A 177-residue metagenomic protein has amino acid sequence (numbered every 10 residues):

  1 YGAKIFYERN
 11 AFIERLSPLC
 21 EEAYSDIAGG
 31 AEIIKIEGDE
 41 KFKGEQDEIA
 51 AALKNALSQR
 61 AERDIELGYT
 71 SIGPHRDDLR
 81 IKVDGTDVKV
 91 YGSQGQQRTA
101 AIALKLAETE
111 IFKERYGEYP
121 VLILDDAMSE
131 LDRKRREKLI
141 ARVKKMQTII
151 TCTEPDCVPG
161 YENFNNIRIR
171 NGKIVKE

Functional and structural regions predicted by a protein language model:
Y1-V121, E130, K134, K138-A141 (+3 more regions): Conserved NTPase motor "head" modules and their coupling/switch loops across ABC/AAA+ ATPases, GTPases, and GHKL ATPases
D125-A127: Walker B catalytic acidic pair
C152: Short beta-strand/turn micro-motifs composed of small residues that flank or help shape donor/cofactor-binding pockets
N166-I167: Conserved short hydrophobic beta-strand within the ABC ATPase nucleotide-binding domain
R170: A cytosolic small-molecule/anion-sensing beta-strand core signal
